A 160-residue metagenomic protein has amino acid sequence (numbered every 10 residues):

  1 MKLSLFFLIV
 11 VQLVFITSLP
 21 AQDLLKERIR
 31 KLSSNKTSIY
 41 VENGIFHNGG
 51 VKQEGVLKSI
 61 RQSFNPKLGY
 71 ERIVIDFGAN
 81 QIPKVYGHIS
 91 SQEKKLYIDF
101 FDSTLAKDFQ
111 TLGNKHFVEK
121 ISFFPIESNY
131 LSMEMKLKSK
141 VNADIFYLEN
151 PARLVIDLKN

Functional and structural regions predicted by a protein language model:
M1-D23: Bacterial Sec-dependent N-terminal signal peptides
S18-N160: Short linear recognition/processing motifs and adjacent strand/loop elements at protein termini and domain edges
